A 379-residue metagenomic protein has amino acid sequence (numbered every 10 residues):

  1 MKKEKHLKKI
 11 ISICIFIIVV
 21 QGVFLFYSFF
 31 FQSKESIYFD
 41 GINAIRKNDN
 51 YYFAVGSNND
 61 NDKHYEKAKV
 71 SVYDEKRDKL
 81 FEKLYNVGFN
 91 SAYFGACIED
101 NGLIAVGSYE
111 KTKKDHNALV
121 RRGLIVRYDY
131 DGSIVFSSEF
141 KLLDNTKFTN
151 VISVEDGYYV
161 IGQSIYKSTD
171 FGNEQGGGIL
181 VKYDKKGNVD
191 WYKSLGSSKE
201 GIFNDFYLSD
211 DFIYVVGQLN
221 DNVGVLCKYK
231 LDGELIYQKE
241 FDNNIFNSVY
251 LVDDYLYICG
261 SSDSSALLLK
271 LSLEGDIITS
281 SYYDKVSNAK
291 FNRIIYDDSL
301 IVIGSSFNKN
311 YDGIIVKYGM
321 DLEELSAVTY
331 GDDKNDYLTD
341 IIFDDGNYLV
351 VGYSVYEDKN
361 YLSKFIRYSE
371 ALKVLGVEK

Functional and structural regions predicted by a protein language model:
M1-K2, C14, D115, N360: Helix-centric, low-specificity signal for extended rod-like, repetitive segments
K2-Q21: N-terminal Sec-pathway targeting helices
Q21, L25-K379: A sequence-level/structural motif corresponding to short, flexible coil/turn segments enriched in small polar residues
